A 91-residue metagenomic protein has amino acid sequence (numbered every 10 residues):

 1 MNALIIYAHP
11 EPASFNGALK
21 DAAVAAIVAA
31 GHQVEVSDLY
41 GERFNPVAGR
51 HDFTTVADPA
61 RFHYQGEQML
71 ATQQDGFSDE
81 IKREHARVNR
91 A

Functional and structural regions predicted by a protein language model:
M1-A91: N-terminal beta1-alpha1-beta2 submodule of the flavodoxin-like/Rossmannoid cofactor-binding fold
